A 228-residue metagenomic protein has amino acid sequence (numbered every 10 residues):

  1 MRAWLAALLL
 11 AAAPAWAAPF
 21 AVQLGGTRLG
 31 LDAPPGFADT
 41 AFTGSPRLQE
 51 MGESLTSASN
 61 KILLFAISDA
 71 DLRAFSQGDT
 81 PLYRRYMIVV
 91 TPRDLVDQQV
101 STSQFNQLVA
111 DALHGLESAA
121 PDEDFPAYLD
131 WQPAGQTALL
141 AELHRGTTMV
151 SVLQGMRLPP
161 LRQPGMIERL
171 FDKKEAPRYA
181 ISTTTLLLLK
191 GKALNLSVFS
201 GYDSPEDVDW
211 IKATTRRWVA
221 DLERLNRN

Functional and structural regions predicted by a protein language model:
M1-A7: Sec-dependent signal peptide recognition, specifically the positively charged N-region followed immediately by
A12-P14: N-terminal signal peptide c-region/cleavage motif recognized by signal peptidases
A18-S101: N-terminal Sec/ER secretory leader and immediately downstream segment of secreted/extracellular precursors
D32-G36, H144-M149, L186-L194: Short, solvent-exposed coil/turn segments at beta-strand boundaries
A33-P35, T43-G44, Q154-R157, V198-Y202: A mature extracytoplasmic/lumenal domain signature
V90-D124: Long, charged/polar, surface-exposed segments that mediate recognition or autoinhibition
A110-T185: Signature of long, low-cysteine stretches enriched in small and polar/charged residues
G191-N228: Surface-exposed amphipathic alpha-helical segments
